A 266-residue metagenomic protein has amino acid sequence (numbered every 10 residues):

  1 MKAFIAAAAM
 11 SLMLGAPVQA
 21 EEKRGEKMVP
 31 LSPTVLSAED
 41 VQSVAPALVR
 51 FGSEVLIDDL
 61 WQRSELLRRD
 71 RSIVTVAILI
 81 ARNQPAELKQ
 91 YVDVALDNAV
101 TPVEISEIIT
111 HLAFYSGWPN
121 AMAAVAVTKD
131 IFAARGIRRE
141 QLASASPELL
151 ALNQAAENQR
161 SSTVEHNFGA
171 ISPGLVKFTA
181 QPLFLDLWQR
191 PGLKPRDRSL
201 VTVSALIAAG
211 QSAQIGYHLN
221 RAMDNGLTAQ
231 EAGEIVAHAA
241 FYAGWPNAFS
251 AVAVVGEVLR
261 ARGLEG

Functional and structural regions predicted by a protein language model:
M1-A7: Sec-dependent signal peptide recognition, specifically the positively charged N-region followed immediately by
A7-G15: Bacterial N-terminal signal peptides
A16-A20: Sec/Tat signal peptide C-region and signal peptidase I cleavage site
E21-R69, R82, A86-D93, D97 (+4 more regions): Acidic, glycine/proline-rich low-complexity segments that act as flexible tails and inter-domain linkers
L67, T101-S106, K194, T228-Q230: Helix N-cap / loop-to-helix initiation motif
R71-L79, I108-I109, R198-L206, I235-A239: Short, structured motif recognition centered on aromatic/hydrophobic residues
I80, N98, H111-W118, I207 (+1 more regions): A short structural micro-motif
N120-A121, Q211, E231-S250: Preference for long, well-ordered alpha-helical segments
